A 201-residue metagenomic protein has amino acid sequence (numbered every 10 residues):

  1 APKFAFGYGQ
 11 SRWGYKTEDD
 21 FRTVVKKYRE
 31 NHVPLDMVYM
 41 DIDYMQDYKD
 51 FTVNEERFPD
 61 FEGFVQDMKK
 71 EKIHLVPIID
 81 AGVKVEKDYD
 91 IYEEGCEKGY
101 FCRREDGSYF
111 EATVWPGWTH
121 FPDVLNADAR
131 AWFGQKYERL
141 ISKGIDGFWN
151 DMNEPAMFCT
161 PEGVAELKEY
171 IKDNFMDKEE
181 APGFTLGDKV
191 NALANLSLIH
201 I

Functional and structural regions predicted by a protein language model:
A1-I199: Catalytic-domain carbohydrate-binding cleft regions of carbohydrate-active enzymes
